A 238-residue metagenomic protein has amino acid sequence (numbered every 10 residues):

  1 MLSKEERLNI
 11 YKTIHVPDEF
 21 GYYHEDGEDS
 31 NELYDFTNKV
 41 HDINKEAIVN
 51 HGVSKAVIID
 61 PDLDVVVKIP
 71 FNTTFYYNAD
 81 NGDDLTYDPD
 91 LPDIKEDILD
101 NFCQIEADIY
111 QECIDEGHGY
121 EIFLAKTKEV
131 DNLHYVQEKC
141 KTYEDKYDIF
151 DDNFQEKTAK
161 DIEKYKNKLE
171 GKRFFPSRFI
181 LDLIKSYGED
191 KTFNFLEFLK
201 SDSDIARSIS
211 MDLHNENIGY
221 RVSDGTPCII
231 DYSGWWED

Functional and structural regions predicted by a protein language model:
L2-L63, P70-N72: ATP-binding glycine-rich phosphate-binding loop
Y34-H41, K128-V130, C140, L213: Acidic, low-complexity, intrinsically disordered interaction modules
K45-E46, N50-C113: ATP-binding glycine-rich loop module of kinase domains
S54, D64-K68, H134-V136, S210 (+1 more regions): Short hydrophobic-acidic sequence motifs that mark active-site Asp/Glu residues
I58-D62, K139, R221: Active-site beta-strand termini and strand-to-loop segments that position acidic
F71, Y87-D90, I94-D190: Conserved structural core of kinase catalytic domains
N78-D84, E163, K168, Y232-D238: Active-site Asp-x-Gly
F198, D204-D238: Catalytic activation segment of kinase domains across protein kinase-like and atypical kinase folds
